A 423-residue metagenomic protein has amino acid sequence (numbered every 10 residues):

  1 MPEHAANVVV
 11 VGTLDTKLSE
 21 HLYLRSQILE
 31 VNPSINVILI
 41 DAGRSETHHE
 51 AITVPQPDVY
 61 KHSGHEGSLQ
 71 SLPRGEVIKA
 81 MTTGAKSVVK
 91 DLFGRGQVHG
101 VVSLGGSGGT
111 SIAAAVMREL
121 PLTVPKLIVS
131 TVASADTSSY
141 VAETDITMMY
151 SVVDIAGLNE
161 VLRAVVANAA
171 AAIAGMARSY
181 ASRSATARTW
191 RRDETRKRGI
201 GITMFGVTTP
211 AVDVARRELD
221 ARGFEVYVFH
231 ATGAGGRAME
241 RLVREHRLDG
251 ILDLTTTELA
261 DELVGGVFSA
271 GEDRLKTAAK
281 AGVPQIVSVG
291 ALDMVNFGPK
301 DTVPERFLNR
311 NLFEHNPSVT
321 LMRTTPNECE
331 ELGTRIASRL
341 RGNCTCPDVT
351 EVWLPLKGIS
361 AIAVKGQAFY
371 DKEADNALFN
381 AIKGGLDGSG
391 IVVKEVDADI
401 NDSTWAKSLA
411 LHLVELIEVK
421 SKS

Functional and structural regions predicted by a protein language model:
P2-T47, G100, T110-E119, T123-I128: N-terminal phosphate-binding or glycine-rich loops at protein starts, especially the Walker A/P-loop of NTPases
P2-V9, K17-I38, G266-S423: C-terminal non-catalytic interaction/assembly regions of soluble proteins
G12-S19, H99, S103-A113, A133 (+6 more regions): Gly/Ser/Thr-rich loops at beta-strand to alpha-helix junctions that form or flank small-molecule/cofactor-binding
K17-R25, E30-V31, I38, E46-V54 (+3 more regions): Glycine-rich phosphate/diphosphate-binding loop of Rossmann-like nucleotide-binding domains
E50-R95: Phosphate/nucleotide-donor binding subsite
L69-Q70, D136-V207, E331, E395: Cap/lid and interdomain-hinge subdomains that line or gate substrate/regulatory clefts in soluble alpha/beta enzymes
G100-S103, I112-V141, Y150-S151, Y227-A231 (+1 more regions): Short, acidic/small-residue loops that bind anionic groups at enzyme active sites
S103-L122, V212-R216, V364-D371, F379: Short Gly/Thr/Asp-enriched flexible loops that form oxyanion-binding sites at enzyme active sites
